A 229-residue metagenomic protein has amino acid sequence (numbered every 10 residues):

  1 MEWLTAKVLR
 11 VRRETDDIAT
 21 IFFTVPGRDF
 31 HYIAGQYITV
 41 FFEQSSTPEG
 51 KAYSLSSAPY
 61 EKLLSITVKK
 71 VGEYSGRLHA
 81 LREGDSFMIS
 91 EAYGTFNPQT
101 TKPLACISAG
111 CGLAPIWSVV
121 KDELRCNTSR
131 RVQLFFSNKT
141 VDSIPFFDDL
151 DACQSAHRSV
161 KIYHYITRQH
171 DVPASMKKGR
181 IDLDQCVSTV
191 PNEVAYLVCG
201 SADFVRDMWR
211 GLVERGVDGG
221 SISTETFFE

Functional and structural regions predicted by a protein language model:
E2, T140-E229: Reductase modules of NAD(P)H-dependent flavoproteins
E2-D85, K139-T140, T167-R168: Ferredoxin-reductase
G35, G112, S201: Short, conserved phosphate/pyrophosphate- and ester-handling motifs at nucleotide-, phospho-/glycolipid
A52-L64, T100-C111, R215: Short, compositionally biased
S65, M88, A105, R131-F135 (+3 more regions): A structural signal for isolated positions on well-ordered beta-strands in alpha/beta enzyme cores
I89-K102: A short, basic/flexible loop-to-alpha-helix module at the beginning of a structural domain
L113-R125: Histidine-anchored nucleotide/phosphate-binding helix
